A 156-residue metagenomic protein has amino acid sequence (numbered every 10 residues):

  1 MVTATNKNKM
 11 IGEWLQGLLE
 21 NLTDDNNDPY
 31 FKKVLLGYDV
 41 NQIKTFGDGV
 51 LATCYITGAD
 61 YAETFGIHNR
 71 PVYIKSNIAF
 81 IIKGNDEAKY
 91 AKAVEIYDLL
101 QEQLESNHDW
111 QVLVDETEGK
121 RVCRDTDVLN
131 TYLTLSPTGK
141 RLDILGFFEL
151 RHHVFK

Functional and structural regions predicted by a protein language model:
M1-H68, D109-R121: Small/polar-rich, solvent-exposed N-terminal microdomains that initiate assembly or binding
V2-T3, H152-K156: Short acidic DE-rich linear segments
N8, K89, A93, G139-R141: Short capping loops/turns at secondary-structure boundaries
N21, N26-F31, D48-T53, E95-H153: Acidic-leaning, charged glycine-interspersed low-complexity segments
C54-G58, V72, S76, F80 (+1 more regions): Alpha-helical context
I67-Y73, I81-H108: Extracellular/virion structural assembly segments
N69-E87, K140-V154: Oligomerization/assembly interface segments of phage tail-like spikes and tubes
